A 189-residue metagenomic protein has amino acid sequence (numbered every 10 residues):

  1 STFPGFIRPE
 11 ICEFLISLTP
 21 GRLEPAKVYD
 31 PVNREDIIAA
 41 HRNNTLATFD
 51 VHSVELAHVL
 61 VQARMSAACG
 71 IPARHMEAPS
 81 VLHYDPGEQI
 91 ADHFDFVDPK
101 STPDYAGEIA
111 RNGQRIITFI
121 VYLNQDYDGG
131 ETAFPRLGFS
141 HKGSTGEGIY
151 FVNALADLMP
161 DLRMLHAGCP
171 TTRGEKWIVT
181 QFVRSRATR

Functional and structural regions predicted by a protein language model:
S1-Y150, A154-R189: Fe(II)/2-oxoglutarate oxygenase catalytic core
